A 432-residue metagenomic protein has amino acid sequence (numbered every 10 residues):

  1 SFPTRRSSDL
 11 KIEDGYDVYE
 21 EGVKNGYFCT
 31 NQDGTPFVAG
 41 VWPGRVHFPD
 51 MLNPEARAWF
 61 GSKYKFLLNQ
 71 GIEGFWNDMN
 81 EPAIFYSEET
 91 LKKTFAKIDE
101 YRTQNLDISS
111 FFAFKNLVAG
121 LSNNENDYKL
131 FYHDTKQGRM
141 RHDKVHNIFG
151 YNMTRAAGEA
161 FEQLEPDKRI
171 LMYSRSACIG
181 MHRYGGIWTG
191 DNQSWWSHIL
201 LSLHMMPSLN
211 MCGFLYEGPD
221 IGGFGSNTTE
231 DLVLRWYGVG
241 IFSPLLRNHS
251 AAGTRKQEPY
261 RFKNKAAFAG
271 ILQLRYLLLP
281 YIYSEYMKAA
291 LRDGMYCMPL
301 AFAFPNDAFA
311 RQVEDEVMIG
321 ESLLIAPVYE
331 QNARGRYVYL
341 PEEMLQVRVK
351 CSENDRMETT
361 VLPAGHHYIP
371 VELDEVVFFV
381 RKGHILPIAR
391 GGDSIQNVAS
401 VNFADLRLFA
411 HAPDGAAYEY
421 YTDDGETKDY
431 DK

Functional and structural regions predicted by a protein language model:
S1, R5-E375, V380-R381, T422-T427: Catalytic-domain carbohydrate-binding cleft regions of carbohydrate-active enzymes
F161, L373-K432: Accessory, solvent-exposed terminal regions and/or long lumenal/extracellular loops of proteins
